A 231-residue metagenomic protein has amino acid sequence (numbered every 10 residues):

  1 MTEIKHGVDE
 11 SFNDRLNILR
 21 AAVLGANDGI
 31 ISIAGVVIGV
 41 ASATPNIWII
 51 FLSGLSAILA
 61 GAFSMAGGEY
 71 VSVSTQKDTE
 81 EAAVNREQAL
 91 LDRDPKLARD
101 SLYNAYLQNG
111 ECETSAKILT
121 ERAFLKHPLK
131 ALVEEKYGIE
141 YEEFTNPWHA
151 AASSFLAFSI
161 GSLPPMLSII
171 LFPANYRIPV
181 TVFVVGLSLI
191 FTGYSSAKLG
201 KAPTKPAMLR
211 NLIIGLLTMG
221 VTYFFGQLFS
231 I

Functional and structural regions predicted by a protein language model:
M1-D14, V73-F155: Cytosol/matrix-facing amphipathic helices and coiled-coil assembly/linker segments of eukaryotic membrane proteins
M1-S72: Internal alpha-helical transmembrane segments
E10-A26, Q88, E142-T145, G200-L209: Interhelical loop and helix-boundary elements at the membrane-water interface of polytopic inner-membrane proteins
L19, L167, L171-I231: Alpha-helical transmembrane anchor segments
R20-L24, I49-A57, G61, A123 (+4 more regions): Alpha-helical transmembrane segments of multi-pass membrane proteins, especially transporters and channels
D28, G67, Y106, A116-L119 (+3 more regions): Residue-level signature of catalytic and energy-coupling elements of molecular machines, predominantly ATP/GTP-dependent
G29-A34, S154-P165: Core segments of transmembrane alpha-helices that mediate helix-helix packing or line hydrophobic substrate/ligand
A62, A66-S74, D78, A83 (+1 more regions): Membrane-spanning helices that line or support transport/gating and their immediate boundary helices in channels
